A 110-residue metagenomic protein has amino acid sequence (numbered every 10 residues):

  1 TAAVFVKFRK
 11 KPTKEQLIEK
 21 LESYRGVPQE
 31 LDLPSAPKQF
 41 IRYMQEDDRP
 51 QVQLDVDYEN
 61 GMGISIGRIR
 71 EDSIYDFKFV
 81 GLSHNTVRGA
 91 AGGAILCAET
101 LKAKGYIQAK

Functional and structural regions predicted by a protein language model:
T1-K78: C-terminal substrate-binding/catalytic lobe of Rossmann-fold NAD(P)-dependent oxidoreductases
D76-K110: Generic C-terminus detector
